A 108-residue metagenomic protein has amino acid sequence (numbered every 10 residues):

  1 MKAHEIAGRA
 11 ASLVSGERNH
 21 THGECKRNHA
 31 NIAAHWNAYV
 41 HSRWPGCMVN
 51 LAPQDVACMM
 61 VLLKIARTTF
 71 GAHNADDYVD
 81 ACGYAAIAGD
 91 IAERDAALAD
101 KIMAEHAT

Functional and structural regions predicted by a protein language model:
M1-T108: Intrinsically disordered, low-complexity regulatory regions that flank transcription factor DNA-binding cores
